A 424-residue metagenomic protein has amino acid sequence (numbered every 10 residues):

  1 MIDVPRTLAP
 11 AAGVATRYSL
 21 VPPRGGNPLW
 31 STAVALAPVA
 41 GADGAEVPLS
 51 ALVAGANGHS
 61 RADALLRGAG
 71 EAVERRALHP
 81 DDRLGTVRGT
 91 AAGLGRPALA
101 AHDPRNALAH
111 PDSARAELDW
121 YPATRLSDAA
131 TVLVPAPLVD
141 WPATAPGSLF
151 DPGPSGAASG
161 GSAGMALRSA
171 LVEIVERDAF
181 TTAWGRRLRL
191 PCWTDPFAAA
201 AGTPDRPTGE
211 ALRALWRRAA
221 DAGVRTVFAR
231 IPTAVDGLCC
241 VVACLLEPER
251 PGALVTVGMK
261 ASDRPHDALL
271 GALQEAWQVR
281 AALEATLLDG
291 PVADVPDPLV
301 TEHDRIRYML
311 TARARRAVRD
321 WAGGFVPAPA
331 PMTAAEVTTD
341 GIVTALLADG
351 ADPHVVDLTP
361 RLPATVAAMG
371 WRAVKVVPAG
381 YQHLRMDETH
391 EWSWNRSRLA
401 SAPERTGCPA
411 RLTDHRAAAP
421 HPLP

Functional and structural regions predicted by a protein language model:
M1-P424: Helix-biased "structured C-terminal domain" signature
